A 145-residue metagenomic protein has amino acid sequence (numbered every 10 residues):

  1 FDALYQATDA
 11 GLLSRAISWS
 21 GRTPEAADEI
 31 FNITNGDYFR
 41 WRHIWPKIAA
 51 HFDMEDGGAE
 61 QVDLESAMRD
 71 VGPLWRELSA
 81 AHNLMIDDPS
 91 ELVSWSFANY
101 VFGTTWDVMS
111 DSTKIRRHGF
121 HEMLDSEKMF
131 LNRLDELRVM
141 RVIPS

Functional and structural regions predicted by a protein language model:
F1-T8, N32: A conserved pocket-lining segment of Rossmann-fold NAD(P)-dependent short-chain dehydrogenase/reductase
Y5-T8, F39, S110, L124: Residue-level signal for the nucleotide or nucleotide-sugar donor/cofactor binding architecture
A10-S18, E127-L134: Short, amphipathic alpha-helical "lid/cap" segments that border enzyme active or binding sites
L13-A98, D111-T113, R117, L137-M140: Mid/C-terminal beta-alpha module of Rossmann-like enzyme folds, strongest in SDR-family dehydrogenases/epimerases
V101-F102: A conserved mid-domain beta-alpha-beta active-site/ligand-binding segment of alpha/beta enzyme cores
R116-S145: C-terminal/domain-terminus segments
